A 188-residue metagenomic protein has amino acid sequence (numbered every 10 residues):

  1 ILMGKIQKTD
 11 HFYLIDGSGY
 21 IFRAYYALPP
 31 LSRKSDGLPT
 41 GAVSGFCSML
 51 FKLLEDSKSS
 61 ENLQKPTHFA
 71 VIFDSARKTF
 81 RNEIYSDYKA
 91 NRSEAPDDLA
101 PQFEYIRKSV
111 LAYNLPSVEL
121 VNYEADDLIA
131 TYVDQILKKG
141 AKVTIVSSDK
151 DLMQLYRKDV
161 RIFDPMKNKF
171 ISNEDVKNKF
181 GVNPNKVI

Functional and structural regions predicted by a protein language model:
M3-T9, P30-R33, A90-I188: Extended two-metal-dependent nuclease catalytic cores across DNA- and RNA-processing enzymes
G4-P116, K167: Domain-level signal for Mg2+-assisted phosphodiester chemistry and nucleotide/NA-binding surfaces in nucleic-acid
